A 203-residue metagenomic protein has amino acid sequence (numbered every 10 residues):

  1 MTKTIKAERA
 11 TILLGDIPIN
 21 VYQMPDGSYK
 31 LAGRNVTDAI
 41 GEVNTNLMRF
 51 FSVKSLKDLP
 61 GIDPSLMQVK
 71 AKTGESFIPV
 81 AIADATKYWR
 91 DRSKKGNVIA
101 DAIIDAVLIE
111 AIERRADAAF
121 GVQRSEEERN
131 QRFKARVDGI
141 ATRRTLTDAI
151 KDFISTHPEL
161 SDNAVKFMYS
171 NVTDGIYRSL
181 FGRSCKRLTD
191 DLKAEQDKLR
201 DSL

Functional and structural regions predicted by a protein language model:
M1-R49, V53-L203: Positively charged, aromatic-accented nucleic-acid-binding surfaces
